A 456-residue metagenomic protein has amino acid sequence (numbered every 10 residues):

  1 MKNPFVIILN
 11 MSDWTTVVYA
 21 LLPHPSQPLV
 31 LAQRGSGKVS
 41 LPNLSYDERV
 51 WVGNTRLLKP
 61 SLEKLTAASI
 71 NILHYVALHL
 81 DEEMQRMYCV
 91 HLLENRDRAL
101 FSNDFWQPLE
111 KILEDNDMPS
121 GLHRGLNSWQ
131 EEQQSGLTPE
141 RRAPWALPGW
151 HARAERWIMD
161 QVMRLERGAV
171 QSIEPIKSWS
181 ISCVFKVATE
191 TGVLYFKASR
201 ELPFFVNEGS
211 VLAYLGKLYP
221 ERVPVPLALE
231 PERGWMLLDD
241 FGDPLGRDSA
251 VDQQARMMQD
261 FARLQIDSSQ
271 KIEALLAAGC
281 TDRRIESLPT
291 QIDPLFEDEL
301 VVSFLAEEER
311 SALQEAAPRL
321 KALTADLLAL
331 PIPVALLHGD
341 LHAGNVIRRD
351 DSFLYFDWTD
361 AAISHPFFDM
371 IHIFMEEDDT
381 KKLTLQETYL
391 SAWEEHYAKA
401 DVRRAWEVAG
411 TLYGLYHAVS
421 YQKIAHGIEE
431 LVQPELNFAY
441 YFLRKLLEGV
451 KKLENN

Functional and structural regions predicted by a protein language model:
K2-V17, E132-L137, R141: Acidic, metal-coordinating catalytic segment for phosphate/diphosphate chemistry, firing primarily on the Nudix
W14-T16, L21-N71, A77-E83: Conserved Nudix-box catalytic region and its N-terminal flanking loop in Nudix hydrolases and closely related
A32, E174-E190, Y195-F196, K321-M370: Active-site acidic catalytic loop and adjacent metal/ATP-binding pocket of ATP-dependent phosphoryl transfer enzymes
V39-N43, H79-D115, E174-D282: ATP-binding pocket architecture of kinase catalytic cores
D117-I173: Juxta-kinase regulatory segment immediately upstream of eukaryotic protein kinase catalytic domains
Q130-A154, A278-D326: Active-site catalytic-loop/activation-segment of kinase and kinase-like phosphoryl-transfer enzymes
D248-A312, V334, A362, Q433-N437: A cross-family kinase active-site recognition segment
P366-Y397, T411-L431, F438-G449: Active-site activation/catalytic loop segments of kinase-like enzymes and analogous catalytic loops in related
